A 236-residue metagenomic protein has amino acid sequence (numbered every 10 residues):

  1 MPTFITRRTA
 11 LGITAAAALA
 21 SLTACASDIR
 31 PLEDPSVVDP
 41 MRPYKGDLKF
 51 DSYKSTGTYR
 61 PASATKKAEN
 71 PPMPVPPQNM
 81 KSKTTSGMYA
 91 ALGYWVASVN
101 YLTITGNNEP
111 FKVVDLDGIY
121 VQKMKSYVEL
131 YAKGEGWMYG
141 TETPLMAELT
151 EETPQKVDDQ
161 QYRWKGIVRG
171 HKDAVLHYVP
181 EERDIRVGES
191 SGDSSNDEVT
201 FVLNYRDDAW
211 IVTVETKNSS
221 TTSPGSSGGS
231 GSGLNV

Functional and structural regions predicted by a protein language model:
F4-I5, I29-D51, T153-V236: Exposed beta-sheet edge and beta->alpha loop/turn motif
R7-L11: N-terminal export leaders
A15-L19: Hydrophobic helical h-region of N-terminal Sec-dependent signal peptides in bacterial secretory/periplasmic proteins
A26-A90: Juxtamembrane and targeting peptides
A62-T141: Core segments of small alpha/beta cavity-forming domains
E135-P154: A short, amphipathic edge element
